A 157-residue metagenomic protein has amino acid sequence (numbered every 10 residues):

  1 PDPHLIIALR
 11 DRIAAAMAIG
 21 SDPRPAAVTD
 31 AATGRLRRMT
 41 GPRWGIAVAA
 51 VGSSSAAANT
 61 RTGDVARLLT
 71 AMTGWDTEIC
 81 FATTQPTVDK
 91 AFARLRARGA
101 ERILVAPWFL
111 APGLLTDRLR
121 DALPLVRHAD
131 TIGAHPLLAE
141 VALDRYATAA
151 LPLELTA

Functional and structural regions predicted by a protein language model:
P1-A157: Extended amphipathic ligand-handling, pore-lining, and cofactor/metal-binding catalytic surfaces
